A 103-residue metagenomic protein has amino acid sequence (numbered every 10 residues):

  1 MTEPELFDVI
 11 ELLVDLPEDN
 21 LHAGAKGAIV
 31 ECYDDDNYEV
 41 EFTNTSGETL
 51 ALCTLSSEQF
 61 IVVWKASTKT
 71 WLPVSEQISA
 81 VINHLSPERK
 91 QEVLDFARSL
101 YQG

Functional and structural regions predicted by a protein language model:
M1-T2, W71: Intrinsically disordered, low-complexity and often Lys/Arg-enriched segments
P4-I61, F96, Y101: Basic/aromatic-rich interaction segments and small domains that mediate binding to polyanionic partners
L55-I78: Intrinsically disordered, low-complexity regulatory segments
W71-G103: Interfacial/linker helices and their anchor residues that mediate assembly or domain coupling
